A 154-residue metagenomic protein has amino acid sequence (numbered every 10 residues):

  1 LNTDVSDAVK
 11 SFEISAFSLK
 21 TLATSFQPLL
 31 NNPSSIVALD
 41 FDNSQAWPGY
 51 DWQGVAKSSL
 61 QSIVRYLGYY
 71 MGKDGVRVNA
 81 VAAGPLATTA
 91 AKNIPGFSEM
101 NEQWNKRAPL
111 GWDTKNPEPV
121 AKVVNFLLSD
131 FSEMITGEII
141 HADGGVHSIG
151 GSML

Functional and structural regions predicted by a protein language model:
L1-K10, P28, G49-W52, K92-G96 (+1 more regions): Conserved mid-core segment of classical short-chain dehydrogenase/reductases
N2-T3, N32-K73, P85-A87: Catalytic loop of short-chain dehydrogenase/reductase
D7, S15-S18, D51, S59-S62 (+1 more regions): Conserved cofactor-binding/catalytic machinery of classical short-chain dehydrogenase/reductase
K10-S34, S44, G68-Y69, S129: Amphipathic alpha-helical dimer-interface segment in Rossmann-like NAD(P)H-dependent oxidoreductases
S15, V37-A38, N79, A83: Rossmann-fold scaffold of SDR-type NAD(P)-dependent oxidoreductases
F17, A80, E99-I135, I140-G144: C-terminal helical subdomain
Q61, M71-T88, I135-A142: Conserved Rossmann-fold SDR core element
K73, A83-P109, G150-L154: A glycine/serine/threonine-rich, flexible loop-to-helix segment that serves as the NAD(P) cofactor-binding "lid"
